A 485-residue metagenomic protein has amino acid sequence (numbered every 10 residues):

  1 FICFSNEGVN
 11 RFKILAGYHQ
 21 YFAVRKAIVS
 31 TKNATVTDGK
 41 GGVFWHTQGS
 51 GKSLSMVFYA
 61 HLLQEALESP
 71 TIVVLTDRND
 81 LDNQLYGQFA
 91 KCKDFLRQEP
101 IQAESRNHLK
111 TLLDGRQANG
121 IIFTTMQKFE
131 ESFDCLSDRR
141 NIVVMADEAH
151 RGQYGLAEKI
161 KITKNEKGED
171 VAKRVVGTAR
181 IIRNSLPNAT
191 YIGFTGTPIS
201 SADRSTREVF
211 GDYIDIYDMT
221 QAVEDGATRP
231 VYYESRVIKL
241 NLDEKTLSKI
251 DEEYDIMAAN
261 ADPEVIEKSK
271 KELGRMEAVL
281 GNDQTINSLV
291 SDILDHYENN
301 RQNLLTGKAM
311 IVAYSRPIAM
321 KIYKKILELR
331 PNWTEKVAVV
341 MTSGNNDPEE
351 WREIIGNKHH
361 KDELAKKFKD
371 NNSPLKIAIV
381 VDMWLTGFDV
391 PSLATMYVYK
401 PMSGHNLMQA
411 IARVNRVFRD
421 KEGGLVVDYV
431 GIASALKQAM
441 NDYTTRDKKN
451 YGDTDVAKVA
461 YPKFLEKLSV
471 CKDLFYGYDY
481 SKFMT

Functional and structural regions predicted by a protein language model:
F1-T71, D80-L96, Q117-I121, Q127 (+6 more regions): ATP-dependent helicase/translocase motor core
F44-H46, P70-R78, G307-S315: Conserved RecA-like ASCE P-loop NTPase motor core of nucleic-acid helicases/translocases
N119-I181, H359-A365, V380-D382: Conserved RecA-like ASCE ATPase "motif II neighborhood" in helicase/translocase motors
N141, I379-V380, W384-P401, N406-Q409 (+1 more regions): A short beta-strand element within the Helicase C-terminal
Y154-T246: Post-DEXD/H (motif II) to motif III coupling segment of the RecA-like Helicase ATP-binding lobe
D203-T306, Y323: Interdomain helical connector at the RecA1-RecA2 junction of SF1/SF2 helicase-like NTPases
K270-V380: Conserved C-terminal RecA-like helicase domain
F418-T485: Long, hydrophobic alpha-helical segments
